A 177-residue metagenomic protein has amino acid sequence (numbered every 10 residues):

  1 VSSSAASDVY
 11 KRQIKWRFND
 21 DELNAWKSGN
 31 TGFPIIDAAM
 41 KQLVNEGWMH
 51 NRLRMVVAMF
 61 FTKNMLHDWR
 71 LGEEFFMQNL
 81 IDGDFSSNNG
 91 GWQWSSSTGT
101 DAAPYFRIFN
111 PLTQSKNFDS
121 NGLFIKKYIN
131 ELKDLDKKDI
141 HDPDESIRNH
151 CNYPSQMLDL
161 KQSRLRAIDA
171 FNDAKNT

Functional and structural regions predicted by a protein language model:
V1-A6, Y10: Single conserved hydrophobic/aromatic residue that forms the stacking wall/gate of nucleotide- or nucleobase-binding
S4-A5, N45-M49, F85-S86, D134-H141 (+1 more regions): Intrinsically disordered or highly flexible coil/loop and linker segments, enriched in small and charged/polar residues
K11-K15, K27: Basic, short loop/linker segments at the boundary and entry of helix-turn-helix/winged-helix-like folds
I14-R17, F75-P154: C-terminal, helix-dominated tail/subdomain
D21-H67: C-terminal substrate/ligand-recognition segments
A39-Q42, V56-N64, F75, N79 (+3 more regions): Generic, well-ordered alpha-helical scaffold segments in large soluble proteins
H50-R52, L66-E73, D84-N89: Extended hydrophobic-aromatic, low-complexity segments
K138-T177: Extended hydrophobic packing segments that form well-structured cores
